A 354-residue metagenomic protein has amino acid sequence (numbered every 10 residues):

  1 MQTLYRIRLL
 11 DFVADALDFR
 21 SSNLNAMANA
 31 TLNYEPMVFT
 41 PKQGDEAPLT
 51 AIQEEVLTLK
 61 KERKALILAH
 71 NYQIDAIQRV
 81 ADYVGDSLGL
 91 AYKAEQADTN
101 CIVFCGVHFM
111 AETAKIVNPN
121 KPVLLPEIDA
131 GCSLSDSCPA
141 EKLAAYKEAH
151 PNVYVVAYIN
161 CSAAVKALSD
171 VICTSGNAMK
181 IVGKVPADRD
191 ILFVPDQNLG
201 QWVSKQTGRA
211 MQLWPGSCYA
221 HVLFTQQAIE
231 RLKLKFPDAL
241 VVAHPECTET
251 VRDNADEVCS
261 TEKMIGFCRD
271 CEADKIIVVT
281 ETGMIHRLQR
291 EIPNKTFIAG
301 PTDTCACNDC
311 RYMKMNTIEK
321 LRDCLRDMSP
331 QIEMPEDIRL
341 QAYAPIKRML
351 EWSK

Functional and structural regions predicted by a protein language model:
Y5-I7, D11-F12, L17-N25: Short, positively charged and aromatic/hydrophobic N-terminal segments
F19, N25-V278, I285-K354: Active-site loop-to-helix "anion-binding N-cap" substructures in soluble metabolic enzymes
